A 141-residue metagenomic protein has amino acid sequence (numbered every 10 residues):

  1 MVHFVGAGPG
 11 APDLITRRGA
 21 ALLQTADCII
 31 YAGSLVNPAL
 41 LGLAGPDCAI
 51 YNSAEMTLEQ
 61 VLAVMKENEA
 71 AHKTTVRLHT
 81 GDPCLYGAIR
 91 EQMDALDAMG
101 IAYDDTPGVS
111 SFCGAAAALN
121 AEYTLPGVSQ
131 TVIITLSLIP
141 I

Functional and structural regions predicted by a protein language model:
M1-V109, C113-G114: Class I S-adenosyl-L-methionine
S111-Y123: Structured adenosyl-cofactor binding patch, chiefly the S-adenosyl-L-methionine
N120-S137: Short, glycine-/small-residue-rich phosphate/pyrophosphate-handling segment
I139-I141: Conserved small/polar residues in nucleotide/adenosyl-binding loops
